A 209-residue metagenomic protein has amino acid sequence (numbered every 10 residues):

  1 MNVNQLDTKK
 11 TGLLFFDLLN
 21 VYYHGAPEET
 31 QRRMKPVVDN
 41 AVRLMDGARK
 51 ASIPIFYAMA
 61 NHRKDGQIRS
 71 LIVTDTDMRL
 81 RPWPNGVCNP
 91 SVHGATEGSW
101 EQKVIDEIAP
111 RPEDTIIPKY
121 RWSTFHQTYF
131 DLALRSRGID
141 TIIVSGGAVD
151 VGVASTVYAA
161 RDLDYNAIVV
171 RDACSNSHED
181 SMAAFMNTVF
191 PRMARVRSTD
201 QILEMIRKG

Functional and structural regions predicted by a protein language model:
M1-G12, R43-A51, V73-G209: Active-site-adjacent betaalpha module
G12-L19: Acidic-leg catalytic submotif of subtilisin-like serine proteases
L18, A60, D172: Active-site loop/turn elements of alpha/beta-hydrolase fold enzymes, especially the short glycine-/histidine-rich
V21-G25: Short acidic, Gly/Ser-rich segments with clustered Asp/Glu that frequently serve as metal-coordination loops in enzyme
P27-M34: Short glycine-enriched, charge-decorated loop/helix-capping segments at active-site entrances that position
A48-Q67: Von Willebrand factor
K64-R69, F125-Q127: Short acidic/glycine-rich loop or secondary-structure boundary segments that cap or lie
